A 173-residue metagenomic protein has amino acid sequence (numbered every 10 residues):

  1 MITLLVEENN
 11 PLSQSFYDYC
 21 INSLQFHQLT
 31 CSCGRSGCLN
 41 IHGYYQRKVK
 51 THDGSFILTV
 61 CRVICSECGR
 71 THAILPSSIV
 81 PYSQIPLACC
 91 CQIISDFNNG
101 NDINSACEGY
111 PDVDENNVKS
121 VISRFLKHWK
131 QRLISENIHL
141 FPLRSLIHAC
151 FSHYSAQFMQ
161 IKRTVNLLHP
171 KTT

Functional and structural regions predicted by a protein language model:
M1-I79: Short, conserved DNA-binding cores of transcription-related domains
M1-L12, F26, Q131-T173: Long C-terminal interaction/binding lobes of large macromolecular proteins
E7, D18, D53, D96 (+3 more regions): Acidic-enriched, low-complexity/disordered segments with a strong bias for Aspartate over Glutamate
Y19-I21, Q28, Q46-R47, D112 (+3 more regions): Intrinsically disordered, low-complexity regions enriched in small/polar residues
K48-K50, K119, K127-K130, K162 (+1 more regions): Context-gated lysine
G69-F158: Short, positively charged, Gly/Tyr-enriched micro-motifs that form contact patches at catalytic or ligand/partner
